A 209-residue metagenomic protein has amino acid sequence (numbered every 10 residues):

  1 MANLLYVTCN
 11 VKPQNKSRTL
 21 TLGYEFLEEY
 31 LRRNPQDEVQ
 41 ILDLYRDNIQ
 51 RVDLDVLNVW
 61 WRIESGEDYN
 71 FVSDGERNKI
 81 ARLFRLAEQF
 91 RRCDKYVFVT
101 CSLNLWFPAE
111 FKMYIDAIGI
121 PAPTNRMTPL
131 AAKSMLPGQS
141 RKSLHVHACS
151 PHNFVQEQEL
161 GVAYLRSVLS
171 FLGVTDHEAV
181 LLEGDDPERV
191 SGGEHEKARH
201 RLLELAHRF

Functional and structural regions predicted by a protein language model:
M1-T100, L105-M113, H200-F209: N-terminal beta1-alpha1-beta2 submodule of the flavodoxin-like/Rossmannoid cofactor-binding fold
N3, E38, R141-K142, D176: Residues at the starts of beta-strands that form the adenosine-phosphate
C9, A148, L182: Cofactor-binding loop segments of dinucleotide-utilizing enzymes, especially the Rossmann-like FAD- and NAD(P)+-binding
V11-Q14, S150-N153, D186-E188: Short histidine/acidic/glycine/proline-rich micro-motifs that form metal- and phosphate-coordinating active-site loops
L27, L31, G119, P123 (+1 more regions): Hydrophobic/aromatic-lined pockets within catalytic cores
E28, V155-F209: Glycine-rich phosphate/pyrophosphate-binding loop and the adjoining helix
L31-N34, P137-R141, L172-G173: A short, structured loop/turn motif at beta-sheet edges
G75-A163: Helix-loop-strand module that forms the ligand-binding subsite of alpha/beta enzymes
